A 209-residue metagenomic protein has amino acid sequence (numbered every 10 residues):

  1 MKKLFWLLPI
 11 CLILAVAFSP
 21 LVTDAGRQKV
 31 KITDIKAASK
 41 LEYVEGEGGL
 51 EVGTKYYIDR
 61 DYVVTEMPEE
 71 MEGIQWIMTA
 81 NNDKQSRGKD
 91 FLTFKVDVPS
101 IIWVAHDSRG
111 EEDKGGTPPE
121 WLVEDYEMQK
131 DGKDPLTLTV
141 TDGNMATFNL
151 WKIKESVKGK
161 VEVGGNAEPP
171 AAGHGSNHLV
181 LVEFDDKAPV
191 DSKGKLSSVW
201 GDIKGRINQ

Functional and structural regions predicted by a protein language model:
M1-W6, Q209: Positively charged n-region of N-terminal signal peptides that target proteins for export
L8-S19: Bacterial N-terminal signal peptides
V22-I74: N-terminal targeting leaders for non-cytosolic proteins
T79-K95: Short beta-strands within extracellular/lumenal beta-sheet-rich domains
F94-V98, E155-V157: Flexible, charged surface loops at secondary-structure boundaries
V98-G110: A short beta-strand element within beta-rich, extracytoplasmic domains of secreted/secretory-pathway proteins
D113-D186: Contiguous ligand/interfacial binding patches
V190-Q209: Short acidic, low-complexity intrinsically disordered linear motifs used for protein-protein interactions
